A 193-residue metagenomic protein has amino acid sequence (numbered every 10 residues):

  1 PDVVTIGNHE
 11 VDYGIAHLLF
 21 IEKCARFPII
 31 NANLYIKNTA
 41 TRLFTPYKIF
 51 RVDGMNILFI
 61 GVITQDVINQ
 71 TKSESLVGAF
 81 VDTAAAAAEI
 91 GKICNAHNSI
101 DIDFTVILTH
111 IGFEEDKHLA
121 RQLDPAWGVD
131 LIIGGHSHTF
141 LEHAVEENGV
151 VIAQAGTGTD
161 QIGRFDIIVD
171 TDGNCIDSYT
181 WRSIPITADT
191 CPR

Functional and structural regions predicted by a protein language model:
P1-P192: Acidic, metal/ion-coordinating pockets
